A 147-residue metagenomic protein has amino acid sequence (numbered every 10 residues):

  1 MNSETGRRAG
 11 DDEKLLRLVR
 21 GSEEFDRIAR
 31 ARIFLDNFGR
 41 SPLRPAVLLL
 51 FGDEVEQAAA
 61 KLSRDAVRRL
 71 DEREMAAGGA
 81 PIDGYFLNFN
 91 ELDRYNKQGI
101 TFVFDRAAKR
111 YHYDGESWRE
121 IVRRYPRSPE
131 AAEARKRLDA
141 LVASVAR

Functional and structural regions predicted by a protein language model:
M1-R147: Acidic, polar-rich low-complexity tracts and alpha-helical solenoid repeat scaffolds
